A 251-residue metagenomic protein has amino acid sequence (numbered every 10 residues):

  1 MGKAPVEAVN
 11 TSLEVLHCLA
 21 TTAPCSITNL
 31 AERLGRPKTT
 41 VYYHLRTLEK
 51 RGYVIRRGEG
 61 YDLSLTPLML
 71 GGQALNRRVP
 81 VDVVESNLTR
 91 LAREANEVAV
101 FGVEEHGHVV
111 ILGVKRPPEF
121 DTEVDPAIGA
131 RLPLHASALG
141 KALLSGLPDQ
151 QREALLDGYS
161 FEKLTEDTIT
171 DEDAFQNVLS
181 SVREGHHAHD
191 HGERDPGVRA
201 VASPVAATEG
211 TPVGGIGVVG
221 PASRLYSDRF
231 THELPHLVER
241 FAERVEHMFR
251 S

Functional and structural regions predicted by a protein language model:
M1-C25, E85, T89-E119, H236-S251: An N-terminal domain-start capping segment
M1-V81, E243, H247, S251: N-terminal helix-turn-helix
G52, S203, I216: Conserved GNAT-family N-acetyltransferase fold
G72-G158: Amphipathic alpha-helical effector-binding/dimerization core of metabolite-sensing transcriptional regulators
V83-L91, L156-V201, R240, M248: Short, basic/aromatic recognition patches
V205-T208: Sensor-regulatory modules in signal-transduction proteins
P212: Glycine-rich acetyl-CoA-binding "A-motif" of GNAT/NAT acetyltransferases
G215-S251: Juxtadomain coupling helices with adjacent low-complexity linkers
